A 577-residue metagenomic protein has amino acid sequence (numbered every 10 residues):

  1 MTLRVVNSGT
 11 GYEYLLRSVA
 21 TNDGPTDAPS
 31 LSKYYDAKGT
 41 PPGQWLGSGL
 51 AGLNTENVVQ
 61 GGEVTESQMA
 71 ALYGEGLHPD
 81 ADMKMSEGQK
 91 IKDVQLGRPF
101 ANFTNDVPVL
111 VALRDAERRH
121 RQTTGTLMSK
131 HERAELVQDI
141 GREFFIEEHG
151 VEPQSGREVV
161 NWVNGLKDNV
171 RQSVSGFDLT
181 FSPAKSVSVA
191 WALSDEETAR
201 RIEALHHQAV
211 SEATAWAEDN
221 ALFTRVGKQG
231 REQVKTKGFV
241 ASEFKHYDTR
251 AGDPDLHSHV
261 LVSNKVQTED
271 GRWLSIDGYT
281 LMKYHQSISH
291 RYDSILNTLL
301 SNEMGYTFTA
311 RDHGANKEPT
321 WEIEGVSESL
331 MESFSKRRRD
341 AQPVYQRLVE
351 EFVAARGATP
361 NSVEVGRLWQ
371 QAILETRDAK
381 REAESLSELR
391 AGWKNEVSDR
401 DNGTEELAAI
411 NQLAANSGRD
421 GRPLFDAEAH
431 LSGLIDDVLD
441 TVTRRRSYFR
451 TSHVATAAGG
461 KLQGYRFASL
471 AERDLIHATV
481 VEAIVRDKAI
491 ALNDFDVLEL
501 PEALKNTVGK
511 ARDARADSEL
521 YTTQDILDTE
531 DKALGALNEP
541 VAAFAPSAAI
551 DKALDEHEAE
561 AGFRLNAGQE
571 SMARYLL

Functional and structural regions predicted by a protein language model:
M1-T443, R450-G459, V481, F495-P501: Intrinsically disordered, flexible peripheral segments
A199, E203, L424, E428 (+7 more regions): Conserved phosphate/pyrophosphate-binding and hydrolysis machinery centered on Walker-type P-loop NTPases, extending
R231-Q233, T456-T507: Charge-enriched amphipathic alpha-helical scaffolds
D270-R272, R450-S452, Y465-L470, A545: Extended hydrophobic-aromatic, low-complexity segments
W273-D277, V454, A468-R473, S571: Composition- and surface-driven signal marking solvent-exposed, interaction-prone regions in large proteins
N297-M304, T443, S447, G459-R466 (+5 more regions): Hydrophobic alpha-helix feature that most strongly marks membrane-spanning transmembrane helices and their immediate
F308-D312, N361-V365, R466-H477, P546: Short, surface-exposed acidic
D494-L577: Pre-P-loop entry segment of helicase/translocase ATPase cores
